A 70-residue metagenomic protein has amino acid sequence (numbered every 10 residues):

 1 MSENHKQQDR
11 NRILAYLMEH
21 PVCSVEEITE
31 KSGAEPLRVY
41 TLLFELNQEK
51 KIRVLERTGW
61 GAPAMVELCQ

Functional and structural regions predicted by a protein language model:
E3-R10, S24, V54-Q70: Short, cationic-aromatic polyanion-contact patches
Q7-V22, E26, E30: Short amphipathic alpha-helical interface segments
E19, K31, E45, W60-G61: Compositionally biased, intrinsically disordered low-complexity regions
I28, Y40, R57-T58: Short loop/turn and capping residues at structural boundaries
A34-E45: Short amphipathic alpha-helical interaction segments
K50: Glycine-centered, phosphate/nucleic-acid-interacting loop/turn motifs that mediate DNA/RNA or nucleotide
